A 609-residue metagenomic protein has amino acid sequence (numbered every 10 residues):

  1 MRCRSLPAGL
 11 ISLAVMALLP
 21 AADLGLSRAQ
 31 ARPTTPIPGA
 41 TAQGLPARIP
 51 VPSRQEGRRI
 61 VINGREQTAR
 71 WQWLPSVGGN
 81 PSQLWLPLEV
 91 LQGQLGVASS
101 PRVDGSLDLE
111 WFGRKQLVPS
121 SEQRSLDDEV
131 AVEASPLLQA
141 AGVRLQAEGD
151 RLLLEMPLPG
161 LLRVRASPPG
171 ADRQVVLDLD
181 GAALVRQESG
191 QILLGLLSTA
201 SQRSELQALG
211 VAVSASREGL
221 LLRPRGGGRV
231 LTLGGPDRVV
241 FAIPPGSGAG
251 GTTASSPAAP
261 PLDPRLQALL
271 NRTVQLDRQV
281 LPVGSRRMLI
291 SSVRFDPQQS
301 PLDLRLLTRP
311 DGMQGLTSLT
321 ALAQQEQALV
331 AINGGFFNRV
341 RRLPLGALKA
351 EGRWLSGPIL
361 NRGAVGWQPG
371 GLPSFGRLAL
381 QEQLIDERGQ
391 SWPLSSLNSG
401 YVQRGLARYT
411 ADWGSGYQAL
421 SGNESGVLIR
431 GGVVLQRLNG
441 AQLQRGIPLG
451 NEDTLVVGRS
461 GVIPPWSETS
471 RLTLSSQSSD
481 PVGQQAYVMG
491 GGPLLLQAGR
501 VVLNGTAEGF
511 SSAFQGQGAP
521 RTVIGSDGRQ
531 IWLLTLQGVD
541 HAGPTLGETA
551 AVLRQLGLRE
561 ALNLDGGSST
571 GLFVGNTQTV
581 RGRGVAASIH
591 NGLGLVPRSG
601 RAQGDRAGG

Functional and structural regions predicted by a protein language model:
M1-I11: Bacterial N-terminal signal peptides that target proteins for export
G9, L13, A17-R70, L74-Q83 (+3 more regions): Gly/Ser/Thr/Pro-rich low-complexity, intrinsically disordered segments
